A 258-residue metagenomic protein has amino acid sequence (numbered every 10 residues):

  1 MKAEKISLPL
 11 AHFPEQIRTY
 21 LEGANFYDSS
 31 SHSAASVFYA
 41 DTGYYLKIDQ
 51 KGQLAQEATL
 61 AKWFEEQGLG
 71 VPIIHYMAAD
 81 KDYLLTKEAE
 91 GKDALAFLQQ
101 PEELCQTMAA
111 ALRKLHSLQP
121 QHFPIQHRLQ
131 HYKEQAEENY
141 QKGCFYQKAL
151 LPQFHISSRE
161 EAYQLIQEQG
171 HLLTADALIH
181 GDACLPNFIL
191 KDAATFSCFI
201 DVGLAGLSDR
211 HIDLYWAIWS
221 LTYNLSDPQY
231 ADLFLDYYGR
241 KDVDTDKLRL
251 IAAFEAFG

Functional and structural regions predicted by a protein language model:
K2-K5, R240-G258: Charged phosphate-binding loop/patch that engages nucleotide di/tri-phosphates or the phosphate backbone of nucleic
K5-Q16, S117-G181, D246: An alpha-helical support segment within catalytic cores of ATP-dependent transferases
R18-Y27: Conserved N-terminal boundary motif of the eukaryotic protein kinase catalytic domain
Y27-I125, K191: ATP-binding pocket architecture of kinase catalytic cores
S33-A40, A162-I212: Active-site acidic catalytic loop and adjacent metal/ATP-binding pocket of ATP-dependent phosphoryl transfer enzymes
Q53, D93, F188, L207 (+1 more regions): Conserved protein kinase catalytic core
A61, M108, L115, A136 (+2 more regions): Generic structural signal for small/hydrophobic residues in well-ordered secondary structure, especially within
A177-L178, K191-V243, R249: Active-site Asp-x-Gly
